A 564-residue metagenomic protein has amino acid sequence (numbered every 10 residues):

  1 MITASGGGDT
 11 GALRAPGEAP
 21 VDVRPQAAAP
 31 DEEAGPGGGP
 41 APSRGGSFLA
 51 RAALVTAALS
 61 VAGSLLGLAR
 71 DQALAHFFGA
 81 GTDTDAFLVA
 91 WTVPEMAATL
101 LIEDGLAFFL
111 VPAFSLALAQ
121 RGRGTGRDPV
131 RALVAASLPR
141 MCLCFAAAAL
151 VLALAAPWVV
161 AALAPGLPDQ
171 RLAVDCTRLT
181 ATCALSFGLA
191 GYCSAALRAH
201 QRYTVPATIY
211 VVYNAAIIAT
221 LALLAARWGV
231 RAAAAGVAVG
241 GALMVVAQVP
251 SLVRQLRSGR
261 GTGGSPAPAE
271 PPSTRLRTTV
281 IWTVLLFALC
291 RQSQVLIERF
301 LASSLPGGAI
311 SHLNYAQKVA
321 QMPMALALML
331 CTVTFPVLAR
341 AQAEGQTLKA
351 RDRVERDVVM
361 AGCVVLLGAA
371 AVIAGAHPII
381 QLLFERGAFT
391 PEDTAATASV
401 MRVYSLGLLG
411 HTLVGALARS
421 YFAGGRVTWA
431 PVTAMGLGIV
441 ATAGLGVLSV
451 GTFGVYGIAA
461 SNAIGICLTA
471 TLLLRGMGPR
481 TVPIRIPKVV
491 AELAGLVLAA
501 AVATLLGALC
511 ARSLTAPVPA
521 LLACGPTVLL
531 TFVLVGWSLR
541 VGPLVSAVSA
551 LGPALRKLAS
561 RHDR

Functional and structural regions predicted by a protein language model:
I2-P25, P30-D31, A511-R564: Membrane-proximal transmembrane or re-entrant/amphipathic helices at the cytosolic face
D9-R14, E18-L49, A247-R291, G308 (+1 more regions): Interhelical loop/hinge segments that connect adjacent transmembrane helices in multipass membrane
R51-Q72, G240, M244, Q248-Q255 (+3 more regions): Transmembrane helical elements of multi-pass membrane transporters/channels
E103-G122, L328-T347, A418: Helix-loop junctions and terminal segments of transmembrane helices in multi-pass membrane transport/translocation
A148-P168, A370-P391, V447, L509: Short membrane-interface helical motifs at transmembrane helix boundaries in multi-pass membrane transporters
L154-W158, L167-C193, F389-L417: Alpha-helical transmembrane segments of multi-pass membrane proteins
S186-T208, L406-G436: Membrane-interface junctions at transmembrane-helix termini in multi-pass inner-membrane proteins
I209-R254, L437-T442, V455-G476, T527: Hydrophobic alpha-helical transmembrane segments
